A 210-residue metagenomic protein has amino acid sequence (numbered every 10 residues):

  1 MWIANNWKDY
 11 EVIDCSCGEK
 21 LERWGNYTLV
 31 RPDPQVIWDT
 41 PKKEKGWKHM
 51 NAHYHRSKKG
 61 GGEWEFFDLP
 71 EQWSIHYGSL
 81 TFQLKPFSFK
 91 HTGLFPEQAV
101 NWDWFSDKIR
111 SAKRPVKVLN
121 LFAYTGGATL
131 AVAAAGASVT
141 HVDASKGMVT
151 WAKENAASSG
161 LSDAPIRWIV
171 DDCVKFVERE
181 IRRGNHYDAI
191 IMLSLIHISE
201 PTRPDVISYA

Functional and structural regions predicted by a protein language model:
W7-E22, L29-P96, D103: Non-catalytic substrate-recognition/targeting regions of SAM-dependent transferases
P96-A112: Conserved alpha-helix/loop element of class I SAM-dependent methyltransferases that forms part of the SAM/SAH-binding
P115-L121: Conserved class I S-adenosyl-L-methionine
T125-A137: Conserved SAM-binding loop of SAM-dependent methyltransferases across substrates and taxa, primarily the Class I
S138-D143: Conserved SAM-binding motif I beta-strand of class I
K146-M148, V170, Y187-S199: Mobile active-site "lid"/loop adjacent to the S-adenosyl-L-methionine
T150-D188: S-adenosyl-L-methionine
I196-A210: Single conserved hydrophobic/aromatic residue that forms the stacking wall/gate of nucleotide- or nucleobase-binding
